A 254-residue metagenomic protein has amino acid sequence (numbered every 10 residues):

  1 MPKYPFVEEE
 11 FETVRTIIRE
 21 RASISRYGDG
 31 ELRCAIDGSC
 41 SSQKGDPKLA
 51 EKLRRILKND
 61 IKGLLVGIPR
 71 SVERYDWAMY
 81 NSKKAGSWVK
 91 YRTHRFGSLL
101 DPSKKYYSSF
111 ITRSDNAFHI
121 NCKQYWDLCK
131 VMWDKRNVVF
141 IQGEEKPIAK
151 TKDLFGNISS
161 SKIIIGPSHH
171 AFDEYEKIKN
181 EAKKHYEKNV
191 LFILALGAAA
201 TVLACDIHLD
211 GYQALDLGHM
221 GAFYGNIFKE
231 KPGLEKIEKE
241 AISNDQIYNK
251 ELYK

Functional and structural regions predicted by a protein language model:
M1-F155: Electropositive, gly/pro-rich neighborhoods at or near active sites that engage anionic ligands
P2-V7, T16, P47, K62-L64 (+3 more regions): Catalytic phosphate/metal-binding cores of nucleic-acid and nucleotide-processing enzymes, i.e., regions that mediate
E8-E10, K48-R55, D173-K184, V190 (+1 more regions): A short, acidic, amphipathic alpha-helical segment used as a generic capping/interface helix at domain edges
R70, I165, G218: Residues at the C-termini of beta-strands that transition into short coil/loop
N137, V190-L191: Structural motif
E145-N189: A mid-sequence, solvent-exposed acidic-amphipathic segment
A199-K254: C-terminal functional extensions of proteins
